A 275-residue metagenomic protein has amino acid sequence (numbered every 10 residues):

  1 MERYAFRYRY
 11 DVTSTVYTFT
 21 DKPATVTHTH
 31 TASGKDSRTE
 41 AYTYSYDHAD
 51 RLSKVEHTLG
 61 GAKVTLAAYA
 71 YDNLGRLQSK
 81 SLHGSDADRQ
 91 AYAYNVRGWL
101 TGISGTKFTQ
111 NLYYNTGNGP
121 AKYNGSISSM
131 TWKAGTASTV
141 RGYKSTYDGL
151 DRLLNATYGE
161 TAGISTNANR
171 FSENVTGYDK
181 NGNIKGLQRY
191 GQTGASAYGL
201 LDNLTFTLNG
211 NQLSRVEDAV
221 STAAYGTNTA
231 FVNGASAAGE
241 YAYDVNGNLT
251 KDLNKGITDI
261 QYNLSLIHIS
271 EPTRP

Functional and structural regions predicted by a protein language model:
M1-S270, R274: Acidic/glycine-rich beta-solenoid
